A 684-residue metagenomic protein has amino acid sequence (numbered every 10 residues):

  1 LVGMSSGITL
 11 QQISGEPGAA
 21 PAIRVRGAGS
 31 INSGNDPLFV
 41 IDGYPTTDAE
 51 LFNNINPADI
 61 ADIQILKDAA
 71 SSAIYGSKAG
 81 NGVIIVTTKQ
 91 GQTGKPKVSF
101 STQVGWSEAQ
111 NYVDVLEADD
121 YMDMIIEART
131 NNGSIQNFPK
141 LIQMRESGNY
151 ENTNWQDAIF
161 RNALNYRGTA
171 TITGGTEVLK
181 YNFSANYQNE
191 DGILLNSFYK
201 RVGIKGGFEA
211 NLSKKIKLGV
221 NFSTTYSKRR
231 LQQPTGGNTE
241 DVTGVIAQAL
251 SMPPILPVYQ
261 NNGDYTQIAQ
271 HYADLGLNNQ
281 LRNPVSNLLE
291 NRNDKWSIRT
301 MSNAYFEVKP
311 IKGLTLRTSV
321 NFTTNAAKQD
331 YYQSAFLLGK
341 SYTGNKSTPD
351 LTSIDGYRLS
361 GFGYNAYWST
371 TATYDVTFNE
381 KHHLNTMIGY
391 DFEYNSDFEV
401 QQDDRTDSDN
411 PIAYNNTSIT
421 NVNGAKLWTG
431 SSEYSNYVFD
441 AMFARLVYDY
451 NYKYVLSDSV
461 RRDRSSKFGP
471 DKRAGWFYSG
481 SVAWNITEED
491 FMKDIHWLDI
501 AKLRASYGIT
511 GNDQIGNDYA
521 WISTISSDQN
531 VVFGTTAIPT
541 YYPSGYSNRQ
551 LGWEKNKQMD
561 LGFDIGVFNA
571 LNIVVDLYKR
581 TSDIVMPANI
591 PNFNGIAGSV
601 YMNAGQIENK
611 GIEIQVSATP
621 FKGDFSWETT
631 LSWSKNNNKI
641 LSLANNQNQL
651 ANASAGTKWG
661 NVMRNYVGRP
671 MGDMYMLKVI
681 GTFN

Functional and structural regions predicted by a protein language model:
L1, I8, G43, I63-Q64 (+1 more regions): Non-catalytic regulatory/gating segments with a bias toward low-complexity or hydrophobic composition
M4-G7, G15-R24, I31-S33, P37 (+7 more regions): Residues embedded in well-ordered regular secondary structure
Q11-A19, N53-A58, Y75-G80, S197-K200 (+2 more regions): Short, glycine-/polar-rich solvent-exposed loops and beta-turns at beta-strand/coil boundaries
Q12, V25-G29, I41, K67 (+9 more regions): Flexible glycine-/small-residue-rich
N35-D36, Y166, R201-V202, G207-I216 (+3 more regions): Extracellular/periplasmic, surface-exposed regions of secreted and cell-surface proteins
P37, D42-A69: Short acidic/polar hinge/loop motifs at secondary-structure boundaries that mediate gating or recognition
L66, A70, G76-G80, T87-Q90: Periplasmic N-terminal soluble interaction domains immediately after the signal peptide in Gram-negative
S99-N149, Q401-R405, M602, F621-N684: Conserved small-residue
